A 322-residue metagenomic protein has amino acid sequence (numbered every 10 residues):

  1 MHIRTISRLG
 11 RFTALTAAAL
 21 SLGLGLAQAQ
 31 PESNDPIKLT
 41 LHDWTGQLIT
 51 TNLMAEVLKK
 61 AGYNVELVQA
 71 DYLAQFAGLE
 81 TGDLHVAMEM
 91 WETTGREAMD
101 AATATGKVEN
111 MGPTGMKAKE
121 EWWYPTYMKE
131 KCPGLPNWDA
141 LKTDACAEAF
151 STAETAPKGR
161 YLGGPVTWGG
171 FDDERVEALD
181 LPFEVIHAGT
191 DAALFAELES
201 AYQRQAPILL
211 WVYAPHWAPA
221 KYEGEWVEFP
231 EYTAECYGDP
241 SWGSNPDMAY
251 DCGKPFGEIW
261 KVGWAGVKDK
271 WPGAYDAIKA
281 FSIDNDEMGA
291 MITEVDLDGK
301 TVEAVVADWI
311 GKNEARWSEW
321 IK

Functional and structural regions predicted by a protein language model:
E32-G46, Y63-V68, K158-L162, I278: Short, well-ordered beta-strand elements
N34-I37, G46, W168-E184, A188-Q205 (+2 more regions): An extracytoplasmic/periplasmic, membrane-proximal ligand-sensing/linker region
H42-T45, Y63-G78, I186-E197: Short helix-initiation/N-cap motifs at beta->coil->alpha
T51, V68-K107, E197, W217-Y222: Pocket-flanking alpha-helical
L84-M88, R160-G238: Ligand-binding pocket segment of bilobal, Venus flytrap-like solute-binding proteins
K107-Y161: A conserved helix-loop-strand patch within extracytoplasmic ligand-binding domains of the periplasmic binding
K119-K131, G257-K270, T293-E294: A bilobed periplasmic-binding-protein/Venus flytrap-type ligand-binding module shared by bacterial periplasmic
A218-A277, F281: C-terminal lobe and pocket-closing loops of periplasmic/extracytoplasmic Venus-flytrap solute-binding proteins
